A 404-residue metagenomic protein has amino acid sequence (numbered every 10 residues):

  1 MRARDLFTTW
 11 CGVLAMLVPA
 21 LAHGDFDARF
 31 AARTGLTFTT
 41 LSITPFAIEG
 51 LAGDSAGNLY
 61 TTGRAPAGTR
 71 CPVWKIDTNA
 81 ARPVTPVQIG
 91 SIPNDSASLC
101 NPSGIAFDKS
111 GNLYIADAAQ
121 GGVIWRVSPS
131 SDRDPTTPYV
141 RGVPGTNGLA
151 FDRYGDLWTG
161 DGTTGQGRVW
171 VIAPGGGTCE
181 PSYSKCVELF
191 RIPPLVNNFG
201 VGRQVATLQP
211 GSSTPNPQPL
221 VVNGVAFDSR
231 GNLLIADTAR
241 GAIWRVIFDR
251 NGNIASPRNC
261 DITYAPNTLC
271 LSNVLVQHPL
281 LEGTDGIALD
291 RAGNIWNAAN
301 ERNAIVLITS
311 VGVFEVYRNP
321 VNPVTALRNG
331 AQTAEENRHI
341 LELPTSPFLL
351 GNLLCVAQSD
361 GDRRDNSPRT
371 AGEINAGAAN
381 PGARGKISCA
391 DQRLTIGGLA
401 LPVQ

Functional and structural regions predicted by a protein language model:
L17-P19: N-terminal signal peptide c-region/cleavage motif recognized by signal peptidases
D25-P45, C270: A short helix->beta-strand "capping" segment at the edge of beta-propeller domains
S42-A56, T62, R70-C71, P93-L113 (+7 more regions): Beta-rich, blade/repeat-based domains predominating in secreted/periplasmic proteins but also intracellular
G63-A67, S359-G382: Short, conserved, GDST-rich strand-edge loop motifs in beta-rich repeat architectures
R64-P66, A118-A119, G162-T164, P174 (+4 more regions): Short loop/turn segments immediately following the C-termini of beta-strands
C71-W74, V123-W125, G167-W170, A242-W244 (+2 more regions): A short loop-to-beta-strand structural motif that recurs across blades of beta-propeller domains
I76, I172, A371-G398: Beta-propeller blade signature
D77-R82, V127-R133, A173-G177, I247-N251 (+2 more regions): Short loop/turn segments that connect beta-strands within beta-propeller blades
